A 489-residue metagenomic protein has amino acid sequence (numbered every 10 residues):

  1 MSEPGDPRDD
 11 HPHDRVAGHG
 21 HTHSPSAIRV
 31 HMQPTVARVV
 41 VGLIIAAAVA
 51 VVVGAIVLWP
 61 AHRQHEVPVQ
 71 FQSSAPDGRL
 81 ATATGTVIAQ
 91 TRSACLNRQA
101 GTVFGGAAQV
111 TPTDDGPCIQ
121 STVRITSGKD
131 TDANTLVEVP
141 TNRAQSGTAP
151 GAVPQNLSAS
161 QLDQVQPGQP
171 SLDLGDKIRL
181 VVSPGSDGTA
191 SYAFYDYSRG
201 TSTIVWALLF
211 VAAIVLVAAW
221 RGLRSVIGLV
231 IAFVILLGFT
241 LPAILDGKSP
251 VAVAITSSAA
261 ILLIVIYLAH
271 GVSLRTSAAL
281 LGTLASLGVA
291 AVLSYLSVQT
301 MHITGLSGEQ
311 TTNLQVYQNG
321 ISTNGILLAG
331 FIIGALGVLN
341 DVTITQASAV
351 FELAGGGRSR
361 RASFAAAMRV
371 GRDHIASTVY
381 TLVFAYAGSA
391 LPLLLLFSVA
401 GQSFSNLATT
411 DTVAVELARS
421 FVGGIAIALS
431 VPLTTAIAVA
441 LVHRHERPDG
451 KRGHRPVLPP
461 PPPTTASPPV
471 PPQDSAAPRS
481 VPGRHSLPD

Functional and structural regions predicted by a protein language model:
M1-L80: Hydrophobic secretory-pathway targeting helix
M1-P34, I178, R358-A362, R444-D489: Terminal targeting segments of Actinobacterial cell-envelope proteins
R63-T201: Extracytoplasmic/periplasmic regions of membrane proteins
F194-V211, R224: N-terminal membrane-entry
L208-L314, I321-G334: Transmembrane alpha-helical segments that form the functional core of multipass membrane systems
L216-L223, I266-A279, T343, A347-R361 (+2 more regions): Cytoplasmic membrane-interface segments at the C-terminal ends of transmembrane helices
A291, Y295-I425: Generic detector of multi-pass transmembrane helix bundles and their immediately adjacent loops in polytopic membrane
A385-D489: Hydrophobic alpha-helical transmembrane segments of membrane transport and translocation systems, primarily multi-pass
